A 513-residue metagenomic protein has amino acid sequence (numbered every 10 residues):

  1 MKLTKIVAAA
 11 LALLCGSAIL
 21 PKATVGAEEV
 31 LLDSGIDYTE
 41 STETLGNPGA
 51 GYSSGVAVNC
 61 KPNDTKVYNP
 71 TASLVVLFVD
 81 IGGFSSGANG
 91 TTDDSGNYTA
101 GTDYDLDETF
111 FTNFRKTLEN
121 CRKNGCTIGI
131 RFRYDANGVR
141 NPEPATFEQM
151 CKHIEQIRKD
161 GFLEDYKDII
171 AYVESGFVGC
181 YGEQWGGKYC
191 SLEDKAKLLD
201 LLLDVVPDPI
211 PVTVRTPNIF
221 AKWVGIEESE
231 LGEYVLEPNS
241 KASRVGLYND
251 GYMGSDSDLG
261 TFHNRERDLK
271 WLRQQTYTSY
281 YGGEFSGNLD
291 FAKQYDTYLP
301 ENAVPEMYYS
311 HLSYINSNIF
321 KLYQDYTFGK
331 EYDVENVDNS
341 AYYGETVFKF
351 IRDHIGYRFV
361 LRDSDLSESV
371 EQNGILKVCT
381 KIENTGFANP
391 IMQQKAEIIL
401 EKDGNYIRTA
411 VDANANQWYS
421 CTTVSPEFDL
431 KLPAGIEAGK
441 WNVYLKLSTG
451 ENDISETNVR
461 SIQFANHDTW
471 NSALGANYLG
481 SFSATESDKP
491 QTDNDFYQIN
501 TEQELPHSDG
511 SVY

Functional and structural regions predicted by a protein language model:
S17-E28: Sec-dependent signal peptide cleavage junction
I36-F84: Catalytic domains of carbohydrate-active enzymes, especially glycoside hydrolases
Y68-D135, Q149-M150: Aromatic-lined substrate-binding rim segments of carbohydrate-active enzymes
L106-C126, P144-Y172, E193-V205: An active-site-proximal structural segment forming one wall of the substrate-binding cleft that immediately precedes
G129-V139, I157, G161-L192: Active-site groove signature of glycoside hydrolases
Y172-T327: Catalytic-core regions of glycoside hydrolase
N302-L366: Catalytic cores of secreted or luminal carbohydrate-active enzymes
I351-Y513: Extracellular/luminal regions of secreted and cell-surface proteins that mediate adhesion/ECM remodeling
